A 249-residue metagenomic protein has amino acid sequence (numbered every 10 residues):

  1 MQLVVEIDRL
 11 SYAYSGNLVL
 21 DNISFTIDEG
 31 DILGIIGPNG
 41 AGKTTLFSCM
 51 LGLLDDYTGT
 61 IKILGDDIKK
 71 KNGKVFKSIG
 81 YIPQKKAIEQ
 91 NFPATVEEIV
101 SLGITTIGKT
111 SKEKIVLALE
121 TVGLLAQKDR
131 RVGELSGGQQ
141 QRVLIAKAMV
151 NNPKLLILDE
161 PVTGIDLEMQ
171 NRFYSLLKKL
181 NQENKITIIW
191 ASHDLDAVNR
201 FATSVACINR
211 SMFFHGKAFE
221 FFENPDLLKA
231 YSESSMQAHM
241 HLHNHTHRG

Functional and structural regions predicted by a protein language model:
L51: Helix-to-loop junction immediately C-terminal to a conserved catalytic motif
G59-K70, K74-V75: Conserved ABC transporter NBD signature motif
K112-Q127: Conserved ABC ATPase "signature" region
R131-L135, Q139: Conserved ABC ATPase signature
L156-D159: Catalytic Walker B motif of ABC-type/P-loop ATPase nucleotide-binding domains
V205-A218: H-loop (His-switch) and adjacent beta-strand-loop-beta switch element of ABC-type ATPase nucleotide-binding domains
F219, E223-P225, K229-G249: ABC ATPase nucleotide-binding domains
